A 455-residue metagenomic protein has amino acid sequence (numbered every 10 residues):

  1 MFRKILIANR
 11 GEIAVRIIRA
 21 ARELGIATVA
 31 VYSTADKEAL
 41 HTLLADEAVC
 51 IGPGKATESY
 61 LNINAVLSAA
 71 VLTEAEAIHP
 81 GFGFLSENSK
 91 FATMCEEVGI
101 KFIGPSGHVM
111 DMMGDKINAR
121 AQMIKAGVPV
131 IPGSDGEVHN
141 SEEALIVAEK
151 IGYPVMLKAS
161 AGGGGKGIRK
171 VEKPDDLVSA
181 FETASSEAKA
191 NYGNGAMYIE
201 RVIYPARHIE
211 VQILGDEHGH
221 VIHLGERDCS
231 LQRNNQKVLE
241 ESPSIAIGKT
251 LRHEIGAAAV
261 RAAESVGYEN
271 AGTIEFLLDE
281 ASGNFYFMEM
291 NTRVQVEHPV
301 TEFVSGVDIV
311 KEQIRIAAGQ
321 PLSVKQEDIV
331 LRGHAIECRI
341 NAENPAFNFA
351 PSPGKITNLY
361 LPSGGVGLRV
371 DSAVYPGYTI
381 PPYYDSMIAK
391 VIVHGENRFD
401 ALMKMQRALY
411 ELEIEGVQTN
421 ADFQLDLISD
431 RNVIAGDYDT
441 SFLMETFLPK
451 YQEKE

Functional and structural regions predicted by a protein language model:
M1-A126, V138-I146: ATP-binding N-terminal substructure of ATP-dependent carboxylate-amine bond-forming enzymes
F2, G114, M156-K158, Q418: Generic N-terminal leader/processing signal
I7-L24, A48-C50, V71-T73, E96 (+5 more regions): ATP-dependent carboxylate activation and anion-phosphoryl transfer catalytic cores that bind Mg-ATP to form
S59, F84, M112, E137 (+4 more regions): Alpha-helix initiation/capping motif
G133-S134: Conserved beta3 strand of the protein kinase N-lobe
I146-M156: Acidic/histidine-enriched active-site and ligand-binding environments that engage anionic O-linkages
